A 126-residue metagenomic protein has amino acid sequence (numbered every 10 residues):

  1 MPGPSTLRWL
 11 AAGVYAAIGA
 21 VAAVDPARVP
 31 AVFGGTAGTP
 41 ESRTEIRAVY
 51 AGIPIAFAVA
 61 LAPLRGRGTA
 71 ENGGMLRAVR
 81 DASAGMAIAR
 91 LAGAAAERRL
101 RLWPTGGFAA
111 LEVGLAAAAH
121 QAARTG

Functional and structural regions predicted by a protein language model:
M1-G126: Short amphipathic, positively biased membrane-proximal segments that drive organelle/inner-membrane targeting
